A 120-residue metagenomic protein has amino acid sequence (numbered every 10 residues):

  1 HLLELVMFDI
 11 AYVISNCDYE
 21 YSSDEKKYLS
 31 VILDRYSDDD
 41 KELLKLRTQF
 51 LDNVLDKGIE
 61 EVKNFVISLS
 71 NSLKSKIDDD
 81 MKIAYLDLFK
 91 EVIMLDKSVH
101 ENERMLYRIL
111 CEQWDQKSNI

Functional and structural regions predicted by a protein language model:
H1-I120: Small-residue-enriched hydrophobic alpha-helices in membranes
